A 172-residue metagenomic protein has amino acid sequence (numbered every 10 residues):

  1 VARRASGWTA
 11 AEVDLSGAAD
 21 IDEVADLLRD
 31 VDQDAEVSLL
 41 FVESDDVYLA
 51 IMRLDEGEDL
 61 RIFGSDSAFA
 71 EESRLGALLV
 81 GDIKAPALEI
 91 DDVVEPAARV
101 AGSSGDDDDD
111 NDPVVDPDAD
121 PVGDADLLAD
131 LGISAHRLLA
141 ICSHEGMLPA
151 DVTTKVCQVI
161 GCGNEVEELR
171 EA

Functional and structural regions predicted by a protein language model:
V1-R4: Long, amphipathic alpha-helical "stalk/connector" segments that mediate intersubunit docking and mechanical coupling
G7-G81: Compact, well-ordered interaction domains used in eukaryotic information-processing assemblies
E71-A172: Charged, compositionally biased boundary regions
